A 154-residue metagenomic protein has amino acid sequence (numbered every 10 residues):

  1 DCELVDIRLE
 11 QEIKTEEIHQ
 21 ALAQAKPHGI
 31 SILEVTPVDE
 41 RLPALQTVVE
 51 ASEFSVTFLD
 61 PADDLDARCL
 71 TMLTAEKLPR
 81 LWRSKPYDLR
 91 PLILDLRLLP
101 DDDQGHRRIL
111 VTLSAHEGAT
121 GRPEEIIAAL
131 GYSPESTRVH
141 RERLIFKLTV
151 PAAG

Functional and structural regions predicted by a protein language model:
D1-L9, D39-R41: Short, charge-patterned binding micro-sites
E3-I7, V48-L59: Short glycine-/aliphatic-rich beta-strand segments at the starts of folded cytosolic domains
E10-T15, P61-D63, H116-E117: Helix N-cap motif at beta-to-alpha junctions
T15-K26, L65-A75, E125-A129: Short amphipathic alpha-helices in soluble, non-transmembrane regions that often serve as interface/regulatory elements
A23, P27-R41: Acidic, low-complexity central loop/insert segments
A44-Q46: Conserved loop-to-helix interface motifs that mediate assembly, gating, or partner/ligand docking in ancient ring
S52-K85: A contiguous pocket-lining binding segment that forms or flanks enzyme active sites
T74-G154: Core RNA-modification/binding signature centered on pseudouridine synthases
